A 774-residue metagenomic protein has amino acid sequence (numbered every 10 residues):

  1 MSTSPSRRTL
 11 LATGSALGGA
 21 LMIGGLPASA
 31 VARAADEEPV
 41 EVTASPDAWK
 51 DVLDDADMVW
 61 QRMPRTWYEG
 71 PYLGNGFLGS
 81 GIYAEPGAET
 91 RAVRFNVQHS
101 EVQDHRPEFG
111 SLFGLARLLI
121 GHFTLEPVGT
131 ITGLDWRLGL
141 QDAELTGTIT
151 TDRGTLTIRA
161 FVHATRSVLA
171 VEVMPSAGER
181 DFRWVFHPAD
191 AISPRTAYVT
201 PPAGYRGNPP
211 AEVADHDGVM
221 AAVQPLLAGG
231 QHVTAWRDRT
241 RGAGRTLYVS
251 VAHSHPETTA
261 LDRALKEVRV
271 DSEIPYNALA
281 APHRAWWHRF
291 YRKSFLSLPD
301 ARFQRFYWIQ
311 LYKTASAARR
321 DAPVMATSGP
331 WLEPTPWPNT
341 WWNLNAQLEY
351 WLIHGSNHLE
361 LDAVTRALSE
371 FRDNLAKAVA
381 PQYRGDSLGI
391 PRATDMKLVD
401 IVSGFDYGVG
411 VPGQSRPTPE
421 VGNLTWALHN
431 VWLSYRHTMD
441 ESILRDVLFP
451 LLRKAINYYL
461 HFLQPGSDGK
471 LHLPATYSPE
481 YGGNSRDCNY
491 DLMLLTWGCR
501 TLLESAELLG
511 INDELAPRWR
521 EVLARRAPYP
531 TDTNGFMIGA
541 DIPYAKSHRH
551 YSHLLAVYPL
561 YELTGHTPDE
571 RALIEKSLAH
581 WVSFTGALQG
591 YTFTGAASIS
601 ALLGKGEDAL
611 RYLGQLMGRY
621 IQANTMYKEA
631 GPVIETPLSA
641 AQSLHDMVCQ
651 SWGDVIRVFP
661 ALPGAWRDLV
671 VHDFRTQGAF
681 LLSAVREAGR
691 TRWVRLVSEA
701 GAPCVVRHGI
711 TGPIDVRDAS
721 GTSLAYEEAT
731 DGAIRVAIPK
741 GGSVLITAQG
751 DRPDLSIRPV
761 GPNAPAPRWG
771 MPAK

Functional and structural regions predicted by a protein language model:
M1-P5: Secretory targeting signals
T9-V31: N-terminal export signals
A35-Y68, L73, F77-T340, L359-D362 (+5 more regions): Acidic/polar, glycine-enriched structural segments that form the non-catalytic walls/loops of the carbohydrate-binding
A164-V173, A679-V705: Carbohydrate-binding surface patches
R180-A189, V697-T711: Surface-exposed beta-strand/loop patches in extracellular or lumenal glycoproteins
S328-N339, R384-P412, K470-Y490, F536-H548 (+4 more regions): Carbohydrate-binding/catalytic loop surfaces
W342-A378, G389-A393, S415-E441, D446 (+3 more regions): Active-site core of glycosidic bond-cleaving carbohydrate-active enzymes
K454-S505: Acidic/histidine-rich catalytic neighborhood
